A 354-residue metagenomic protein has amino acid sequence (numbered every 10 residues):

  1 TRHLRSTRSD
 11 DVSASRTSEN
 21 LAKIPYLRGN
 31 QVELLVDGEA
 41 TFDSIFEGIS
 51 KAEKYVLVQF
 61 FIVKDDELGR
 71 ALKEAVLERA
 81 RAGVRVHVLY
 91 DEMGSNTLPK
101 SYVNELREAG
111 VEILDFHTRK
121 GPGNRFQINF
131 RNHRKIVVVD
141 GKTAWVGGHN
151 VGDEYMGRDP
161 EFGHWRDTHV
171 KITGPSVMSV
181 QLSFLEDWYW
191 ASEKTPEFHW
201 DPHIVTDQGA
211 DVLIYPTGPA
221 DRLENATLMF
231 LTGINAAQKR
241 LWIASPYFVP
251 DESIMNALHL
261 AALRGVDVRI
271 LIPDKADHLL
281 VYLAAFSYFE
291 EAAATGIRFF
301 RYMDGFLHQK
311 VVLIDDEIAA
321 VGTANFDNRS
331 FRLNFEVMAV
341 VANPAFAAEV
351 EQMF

Functional and structural regions predicted by a protein language model:
T1-L228, T232, A236, L260 (+7 more regions): N-terminal localization/anchoring segments of enzymes in phospholipid and broader phosphate metabolism
P99, I254, L280-L283, V312: Short, well-ordered secondary-structure micro-motifs
R240: Phosphate-/nucleic-acid-contacting segments
Y247-R269, P273-H278: Helical hairpin unit composed of two closely spaced alpha helices linked by a short loop
A284, G296: CN hydrolase (nitrilase-like) catalytic-core segments centered on the catalytic cysteine and neighboring Lys/Glu
F299-M303: Active-site donor-binding acidic/aromatic loop of nucleotide-activated sugar and phosphosugar transferases involved
